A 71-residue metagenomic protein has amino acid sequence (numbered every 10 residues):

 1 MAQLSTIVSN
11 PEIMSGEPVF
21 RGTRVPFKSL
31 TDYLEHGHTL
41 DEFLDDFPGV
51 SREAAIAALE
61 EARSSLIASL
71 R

Functional and structural regions predicted by a protein language model:
A2-D41: A short, structured beta-strand/loop element
F27-R71: Long, charge-rich, low-complexity alpha-helical segments
